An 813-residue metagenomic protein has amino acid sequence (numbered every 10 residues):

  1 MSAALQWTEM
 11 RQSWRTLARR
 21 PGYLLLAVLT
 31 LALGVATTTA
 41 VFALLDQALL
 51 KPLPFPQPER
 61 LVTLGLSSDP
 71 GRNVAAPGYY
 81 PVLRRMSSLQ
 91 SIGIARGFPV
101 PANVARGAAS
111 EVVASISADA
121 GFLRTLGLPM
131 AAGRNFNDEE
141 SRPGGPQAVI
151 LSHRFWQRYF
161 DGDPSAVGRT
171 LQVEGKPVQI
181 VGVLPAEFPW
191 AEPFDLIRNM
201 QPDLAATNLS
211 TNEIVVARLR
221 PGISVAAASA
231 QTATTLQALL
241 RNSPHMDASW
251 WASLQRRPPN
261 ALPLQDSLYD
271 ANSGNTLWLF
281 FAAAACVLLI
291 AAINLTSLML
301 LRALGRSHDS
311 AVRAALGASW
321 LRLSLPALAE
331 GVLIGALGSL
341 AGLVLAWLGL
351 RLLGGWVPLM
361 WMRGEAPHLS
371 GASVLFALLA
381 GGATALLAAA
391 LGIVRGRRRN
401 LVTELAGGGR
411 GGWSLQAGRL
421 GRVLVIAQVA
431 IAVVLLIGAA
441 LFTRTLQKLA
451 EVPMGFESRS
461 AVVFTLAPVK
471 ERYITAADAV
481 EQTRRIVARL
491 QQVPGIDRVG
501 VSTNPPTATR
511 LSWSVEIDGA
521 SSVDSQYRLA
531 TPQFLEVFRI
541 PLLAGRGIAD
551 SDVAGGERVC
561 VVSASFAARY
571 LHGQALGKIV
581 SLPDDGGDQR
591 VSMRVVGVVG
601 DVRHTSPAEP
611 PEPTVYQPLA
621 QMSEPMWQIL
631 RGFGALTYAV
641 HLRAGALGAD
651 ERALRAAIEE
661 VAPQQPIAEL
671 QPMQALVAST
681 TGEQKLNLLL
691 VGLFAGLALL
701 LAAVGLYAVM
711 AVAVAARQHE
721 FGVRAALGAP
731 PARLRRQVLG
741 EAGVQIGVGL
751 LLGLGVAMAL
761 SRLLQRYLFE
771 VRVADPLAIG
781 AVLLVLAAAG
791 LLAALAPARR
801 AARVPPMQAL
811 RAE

Functional and structural regions predicted by a protein language model:
M1-L25, L264-D270, M299-L325, A329 (+2 more regions): Alpha-helical transmembrane segments of integral membrane proteins
M1-L26, P54-P56, S67-P70, A109 (+10 more regions): Membrane-helix entry/capping segments
R20-A48, I290-A292, S339, G421-T445 (+2 more regions): Short, strongly hydrophobic transmembrane alpha-helices
L33-R60, L350-L359, I431-S460, L763-V773 (+1 more regions): Alpha-helical transmembrane segments
V41-L44, T296, G331-L401, R444 (+1 more regions): Small-residue-rich transmembrane alpha-helices
F42-D46, L50-P101, N212-V216, N260-L262 (+3 more regions): Membrane-proximal extracellular/periplasmic loop immediately following the first transmembrane helix
S115-D138, P146-T276, R351, G438 (+2 more regions): Mid-to-C-terminal secondary-structure elements that act as membrane-proximal/extracytoplasmic interface segments
A291-G335, V704-I746, L750, R800 (+1 more regions): Interfacial "coupling" helices/loops that link adjacent transmembrane helices in transporter permeases
